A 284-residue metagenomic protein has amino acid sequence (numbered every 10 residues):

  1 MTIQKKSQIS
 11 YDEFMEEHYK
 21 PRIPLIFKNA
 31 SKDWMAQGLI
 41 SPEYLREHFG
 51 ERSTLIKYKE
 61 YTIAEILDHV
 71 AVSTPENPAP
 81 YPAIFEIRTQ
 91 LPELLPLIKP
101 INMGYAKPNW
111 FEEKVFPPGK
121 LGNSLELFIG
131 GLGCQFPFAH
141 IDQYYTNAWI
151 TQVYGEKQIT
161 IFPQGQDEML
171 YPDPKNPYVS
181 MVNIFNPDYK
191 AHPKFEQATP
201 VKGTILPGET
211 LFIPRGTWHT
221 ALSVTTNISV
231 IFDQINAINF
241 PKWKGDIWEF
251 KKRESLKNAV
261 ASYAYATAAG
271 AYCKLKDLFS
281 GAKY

Functional and structural regions predicted by a protein language model:
M1-T210, T220-Y284: N-terminal accessory scaffold of Fe(II)-dependent oxygenases
